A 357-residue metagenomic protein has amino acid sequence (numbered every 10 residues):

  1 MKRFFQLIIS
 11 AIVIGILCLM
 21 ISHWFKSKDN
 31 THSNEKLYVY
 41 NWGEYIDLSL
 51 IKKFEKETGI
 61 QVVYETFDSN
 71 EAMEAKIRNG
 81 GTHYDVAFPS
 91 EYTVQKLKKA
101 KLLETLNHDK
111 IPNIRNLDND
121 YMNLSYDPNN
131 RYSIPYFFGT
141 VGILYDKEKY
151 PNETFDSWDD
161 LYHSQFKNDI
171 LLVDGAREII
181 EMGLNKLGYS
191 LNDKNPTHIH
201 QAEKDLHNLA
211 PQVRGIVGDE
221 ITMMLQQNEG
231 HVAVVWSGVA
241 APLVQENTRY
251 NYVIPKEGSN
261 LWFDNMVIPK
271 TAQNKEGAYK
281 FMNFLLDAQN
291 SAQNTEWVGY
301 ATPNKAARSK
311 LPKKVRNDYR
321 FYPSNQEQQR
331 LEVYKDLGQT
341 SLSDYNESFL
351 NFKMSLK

Functional and structural regions predicted by a protein language model:
L7, S22-K96: Early extracytoplasmic/lumenal segment of secretory-pathway proteins
H83, F88-E229: Extracytoplasmic ligand-binding site segments that recognize negatively charged/polar headgroups
T93-K96, Q226-Q227, H231-R249: A ligand-binding cleft/hinge motif common to bilobed small-molecule-binding domains
K98-L106, D127-R131, P242-I254, R316-D318: Ligand-binding "clamshell"
E104-R115, S133, R249-N260, K270-A272: Short beta-strand->loop
I199-N208, E246-K270, R316: Periplasmic-binding protein-like
P269-Q329: Mature extracytoplasmic/periplasmic domains
N325-K357: Conserved C-terminal helix/tail region of periplasmic/extracytoplasmic solute-binding proteins
